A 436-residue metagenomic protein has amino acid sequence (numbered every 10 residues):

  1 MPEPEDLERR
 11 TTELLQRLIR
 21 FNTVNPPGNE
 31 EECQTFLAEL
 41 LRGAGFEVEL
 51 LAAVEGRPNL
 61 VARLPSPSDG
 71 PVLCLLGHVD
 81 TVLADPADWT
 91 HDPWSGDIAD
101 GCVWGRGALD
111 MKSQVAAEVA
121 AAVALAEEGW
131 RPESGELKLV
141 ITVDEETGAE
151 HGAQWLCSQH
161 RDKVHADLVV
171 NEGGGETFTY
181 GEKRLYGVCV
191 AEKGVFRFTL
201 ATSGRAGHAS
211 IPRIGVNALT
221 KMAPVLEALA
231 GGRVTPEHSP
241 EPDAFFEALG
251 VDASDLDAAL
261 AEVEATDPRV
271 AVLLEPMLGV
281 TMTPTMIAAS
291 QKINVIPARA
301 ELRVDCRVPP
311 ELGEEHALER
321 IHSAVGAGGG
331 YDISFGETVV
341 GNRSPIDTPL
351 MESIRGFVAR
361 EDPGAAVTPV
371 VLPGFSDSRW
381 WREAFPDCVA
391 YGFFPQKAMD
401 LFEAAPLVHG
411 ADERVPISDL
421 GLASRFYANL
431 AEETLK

Functional and structural regions predicted by a protein language model:
P2-A108, V115, L125-G135: Acidic/His- and Gly-rich active-site-bordering loop/insert found across diverse amide/peptide-bond hydrolases
F46, S68-G70, T177-F178, V234-Q291 (+4 more regions): An extended, acidic, His-containing surface patch that forms the Zn2+-binding/catalytic region of metallohydrolases
L75, A317-V325: Short amphipathic alpha-helices in soluble, non-transmembrane regions that often serve as interface/regulatory elements
H91, S134, V164-H165, A191-R197 (+2 more regions): Short, solvent-exposed loop/turn segments at the edges of secondary structure
V103, L109-V188: Acidic/histidine-rich catalytic neighborhood of metal-dependent amide-processing enzymes
Q154-L156, A209-P236: A short core secondary-structure module
G173-G174, Y186-T199, K397-A404, H409: Flexible glycine/proline-rich, aromatic-decorated loop/lid segments
R184, S203-S210: Flexible glycine/proline-enriched surface loops and loop-helix/loop-strand junctions
